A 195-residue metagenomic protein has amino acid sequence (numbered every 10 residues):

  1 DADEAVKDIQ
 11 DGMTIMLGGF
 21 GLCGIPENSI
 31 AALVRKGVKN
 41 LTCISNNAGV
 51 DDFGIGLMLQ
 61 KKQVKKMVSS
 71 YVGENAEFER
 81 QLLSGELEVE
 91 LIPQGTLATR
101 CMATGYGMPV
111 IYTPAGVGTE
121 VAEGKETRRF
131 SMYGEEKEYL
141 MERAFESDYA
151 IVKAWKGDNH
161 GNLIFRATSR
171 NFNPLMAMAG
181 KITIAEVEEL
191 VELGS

Functional and structural regions predicted by a protein language model:
D1-S195: Conserved alpha/beta enzyme-core scaffold
